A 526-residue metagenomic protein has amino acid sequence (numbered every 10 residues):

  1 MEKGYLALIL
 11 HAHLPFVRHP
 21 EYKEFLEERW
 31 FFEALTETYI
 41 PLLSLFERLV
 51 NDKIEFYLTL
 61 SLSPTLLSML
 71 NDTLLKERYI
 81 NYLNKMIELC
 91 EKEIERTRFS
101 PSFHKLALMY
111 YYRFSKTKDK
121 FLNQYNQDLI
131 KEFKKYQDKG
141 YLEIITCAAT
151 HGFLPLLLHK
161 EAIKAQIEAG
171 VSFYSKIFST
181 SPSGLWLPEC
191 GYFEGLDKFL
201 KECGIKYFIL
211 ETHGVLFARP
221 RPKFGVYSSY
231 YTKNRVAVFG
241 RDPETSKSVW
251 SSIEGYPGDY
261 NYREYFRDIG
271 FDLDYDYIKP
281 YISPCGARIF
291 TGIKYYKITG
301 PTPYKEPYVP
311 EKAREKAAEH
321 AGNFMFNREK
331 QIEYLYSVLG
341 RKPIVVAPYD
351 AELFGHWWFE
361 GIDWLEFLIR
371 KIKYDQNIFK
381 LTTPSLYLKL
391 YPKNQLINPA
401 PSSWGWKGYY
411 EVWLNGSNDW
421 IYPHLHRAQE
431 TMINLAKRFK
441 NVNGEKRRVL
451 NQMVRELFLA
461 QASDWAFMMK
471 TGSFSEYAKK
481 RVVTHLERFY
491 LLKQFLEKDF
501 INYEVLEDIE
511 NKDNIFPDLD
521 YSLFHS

Functional and structural regions predicted by a protein language model:
E2, E47-E55, D128-I145, K164 (+2 more regions): Acidic (Asp/Glu)-rich catalytic clusters
E2-E55, L62-K105, P220-S526: Active-site and substrate-binding clefts of carbohydrate-active enzymes
S61-L66, A148, G184-F193, H213 (+1 more regions): Short, solvent-exposed turn/loop segments enriched in Gly/Ser/Thr/Pro and often Arg
T146-A169: Glycine-rich phosphate-binding "P-loop"
F153, I205-A218, L381-T383: His/Asp/Glu-enriched short active-site or ligand-binding loop at hydrolase and phosphoryl-transfer sites
I163-L187, N327-L339, P343-P348: CE4/NodB-like, metal-dependent polysaccharide N-deacetylase domain that modifies extracellular/periplasmic N-acetylated
P182-Y192, D350-F354, F474: Conserved short loop/turn motifs at secondary-structure junctions
G191, L196-I205, R221: Hydrophobic, small-residue-rich alpha-helical packing segments that form membrane-like cores
